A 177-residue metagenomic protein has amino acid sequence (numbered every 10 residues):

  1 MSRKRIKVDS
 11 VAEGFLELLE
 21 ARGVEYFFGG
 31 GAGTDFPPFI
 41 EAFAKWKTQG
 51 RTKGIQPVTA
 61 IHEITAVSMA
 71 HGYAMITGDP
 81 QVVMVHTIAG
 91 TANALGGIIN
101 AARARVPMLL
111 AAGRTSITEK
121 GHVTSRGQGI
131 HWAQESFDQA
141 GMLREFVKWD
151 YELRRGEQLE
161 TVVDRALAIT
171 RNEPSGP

Functional and structural regions predicted by a protein language model:
S2-P177: N-terminal alpha/beta PP-like core and its mobile active-site loop of ThDP/TPP-dependent enzymes
